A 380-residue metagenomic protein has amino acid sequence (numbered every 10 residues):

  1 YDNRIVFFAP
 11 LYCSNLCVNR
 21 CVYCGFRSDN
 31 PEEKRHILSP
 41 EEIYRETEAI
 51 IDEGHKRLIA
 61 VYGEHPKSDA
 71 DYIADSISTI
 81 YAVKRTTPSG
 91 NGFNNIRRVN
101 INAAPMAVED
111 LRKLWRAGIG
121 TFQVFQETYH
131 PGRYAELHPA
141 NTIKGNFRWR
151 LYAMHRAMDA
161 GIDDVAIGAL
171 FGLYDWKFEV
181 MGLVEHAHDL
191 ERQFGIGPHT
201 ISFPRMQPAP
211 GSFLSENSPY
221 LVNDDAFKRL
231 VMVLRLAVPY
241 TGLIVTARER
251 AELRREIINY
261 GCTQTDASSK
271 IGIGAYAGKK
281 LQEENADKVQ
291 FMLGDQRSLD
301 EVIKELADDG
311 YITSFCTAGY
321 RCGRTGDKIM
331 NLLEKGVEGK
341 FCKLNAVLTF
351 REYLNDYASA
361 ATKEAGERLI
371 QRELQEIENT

Functional and structural regions predicted by a protein language model:
Y1-I5: An N-cap/entry alpha-helix motif that binds or orients negatively charged groups
V6-E42: Canonical Radical SAM [4Fe-4S] cluster-binding loop centered on the CxxxCxxC motif and its immediate flanking residues
A9, T47, A74-Y81, L111-R112 (+5 more regions): Generic structural signal for well-ordered alpha-helices, preferentially at hydrophobic/aromatic core positions
S28-Y44, I50-A160, D164-I167, F171-L173 (+2 more regions): Core AdoMet radical
V61, T121, R148-S212, N223-E252 (+2 more regions): Conserved C-terminal portion of the radical SAM core fold that forms the substrate/S-adenosylmethionine-binding
Y72-A82, W115-G120, D175-F194, Y220 (+3 more regions): Short, electropositive alpha-helical surface patch
L137-I143, E216-Y220, K288: Short glycine-enriched, charge-decorated loop/helix-capping segments at active-site entrances that position
E252-T265, S269-T380: Radical SAM enzyme core and accessory elements
